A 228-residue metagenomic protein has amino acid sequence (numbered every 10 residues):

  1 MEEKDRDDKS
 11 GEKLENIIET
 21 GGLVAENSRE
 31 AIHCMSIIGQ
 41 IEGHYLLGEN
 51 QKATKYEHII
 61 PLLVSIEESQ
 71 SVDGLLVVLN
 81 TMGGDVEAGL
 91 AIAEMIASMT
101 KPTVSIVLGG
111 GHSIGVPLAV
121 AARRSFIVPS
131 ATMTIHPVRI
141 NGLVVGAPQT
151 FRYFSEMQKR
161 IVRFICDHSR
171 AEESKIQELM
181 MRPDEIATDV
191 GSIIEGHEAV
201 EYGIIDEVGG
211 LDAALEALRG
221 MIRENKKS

Functional and structural regions predicted by a protein language model:
M1-V116, A121-H136, I140-S228: N-terminal organellar transit peptides
